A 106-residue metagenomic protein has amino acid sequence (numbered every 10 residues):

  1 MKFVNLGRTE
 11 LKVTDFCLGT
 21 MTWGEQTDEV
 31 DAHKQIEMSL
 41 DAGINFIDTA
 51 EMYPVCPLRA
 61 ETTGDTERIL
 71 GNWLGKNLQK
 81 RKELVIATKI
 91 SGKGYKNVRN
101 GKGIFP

Functional and structural regions predicted by a protein language model:
M1-V85: N-terminal binding-site loop/beta-alpha segment at the start of enzyme catalytic domains that lines or forms
K82-G94: A short, structured active-site edge motif that brings together acidic residues
Y95-P106: Glycine/proline-rich, positively charged, aromatic-decorated active-site loop/lid region on the catalytic face
